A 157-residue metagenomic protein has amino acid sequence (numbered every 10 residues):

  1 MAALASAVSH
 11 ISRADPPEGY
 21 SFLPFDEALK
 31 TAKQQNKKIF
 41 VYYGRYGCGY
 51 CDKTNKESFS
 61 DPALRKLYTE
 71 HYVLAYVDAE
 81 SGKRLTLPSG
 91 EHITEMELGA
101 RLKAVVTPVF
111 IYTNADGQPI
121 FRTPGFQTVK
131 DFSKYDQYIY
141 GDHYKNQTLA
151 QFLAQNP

Functional and structural regions predicted by a protein language model:
S21-I39, Y68: A short beta-strand-turn-helix
Q35-G49, L74: Short active-site neighborhood of thiol/selenol oxidoreductases, capturing the structured segment around
C51-T69: Typically the conserved alpha-helix immediately C-terminal to a functionally engaged Cys/Sec in thioredoxin-like
L67, V77-V105: Structural alpha/beta surface segment adjacent to cysteine/selenocysteine redox centers across thiol/disulfide enzymes
E97-R101, V105-T123: A short, hydrophobic beta-strand/beta-hairpin element that forms part of a small beta-sheet core
F126-P157: Thiol-/selenol-based redox modules, centered on thioredoxin-like and closely related oxidoreductase domains
